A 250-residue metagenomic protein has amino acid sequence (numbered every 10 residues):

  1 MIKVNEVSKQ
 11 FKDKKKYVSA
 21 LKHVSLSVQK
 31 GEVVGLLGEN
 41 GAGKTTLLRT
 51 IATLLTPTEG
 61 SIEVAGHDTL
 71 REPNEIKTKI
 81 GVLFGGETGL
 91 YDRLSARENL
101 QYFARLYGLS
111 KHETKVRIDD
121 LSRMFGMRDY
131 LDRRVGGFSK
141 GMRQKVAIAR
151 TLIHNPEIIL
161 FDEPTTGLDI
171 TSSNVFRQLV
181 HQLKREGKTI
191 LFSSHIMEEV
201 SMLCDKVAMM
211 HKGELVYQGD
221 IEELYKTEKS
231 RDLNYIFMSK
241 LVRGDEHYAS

Functional and structural regions predicted by a protein language model:
M1-V4, Q10-H23: A short, flexible loop at the N-terminus of ABC-type nucleotide-binding domains that lies
Q101, R105, H112-Y130: Conserved ABC ATPase "signature" region
N155: Conserved catalytic motifs of ABC-family nucleotide-binding domains
I159-E163: Catalytic Walker B motif of ABC-type/P-loop ATPase nucleotide-binding domains
Q218-G219: ABC ATPase "signature
